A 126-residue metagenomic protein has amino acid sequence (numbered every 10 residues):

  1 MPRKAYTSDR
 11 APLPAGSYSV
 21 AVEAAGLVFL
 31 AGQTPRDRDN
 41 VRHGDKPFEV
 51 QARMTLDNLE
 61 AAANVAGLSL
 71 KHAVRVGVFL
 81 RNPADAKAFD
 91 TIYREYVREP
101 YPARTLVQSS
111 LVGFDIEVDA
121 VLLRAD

Functional and structural regions predicted by a protein language model:
M1-D57, A61-V74, L80-D126: N-terminal presequence-like segments and the immediate start of the first folded domain
